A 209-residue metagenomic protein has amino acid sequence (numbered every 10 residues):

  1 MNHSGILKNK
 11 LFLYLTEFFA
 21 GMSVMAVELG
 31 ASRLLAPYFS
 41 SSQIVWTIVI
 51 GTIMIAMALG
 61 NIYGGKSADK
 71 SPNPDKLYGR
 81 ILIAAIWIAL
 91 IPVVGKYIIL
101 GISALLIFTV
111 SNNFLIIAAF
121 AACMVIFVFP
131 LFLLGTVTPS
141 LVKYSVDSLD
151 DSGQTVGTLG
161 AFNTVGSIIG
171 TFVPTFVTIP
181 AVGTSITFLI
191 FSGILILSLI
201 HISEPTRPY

Functional and structural regions predicted by a protein language model:
M1-S203, R207: Alpha-helical transmembrane segments of multi-pass membrane proteins
